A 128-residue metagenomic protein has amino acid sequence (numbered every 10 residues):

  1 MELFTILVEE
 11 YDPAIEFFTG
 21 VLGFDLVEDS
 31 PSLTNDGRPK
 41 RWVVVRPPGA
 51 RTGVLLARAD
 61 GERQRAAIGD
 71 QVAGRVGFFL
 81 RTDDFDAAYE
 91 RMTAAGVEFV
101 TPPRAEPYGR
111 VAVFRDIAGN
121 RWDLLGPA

Functional and structural regions predicted by a protein language model:
M1-I15, E28, R75-F78, A128: N-terminal beta-strand motif that seeds the catalytic metal site of vicinal oxygen chelate
E2, A14-I15, D25-E28, V43-V44 (+4 more regions): A generic "structured core" feature
L3-I6, R41, L80, Y89-A128: Vicinal oxygen chelate
L7-T52: Core segments of cupin and vicinal oxygen chelate
E10-Y11, D83-F85: Helix N-cap motif at beta-to-alpha junctions
P48-G53, D60-R63, D84-D86: Short, charged/polar surface micro-motifs in flexible loops or helix N-caps
V54-A57, D123-L125: Conserved beta-strand in the GNAT
D70-R75, A105-E106: Short glycine-enriched loop/turn motifs at secondary-structure junctions
